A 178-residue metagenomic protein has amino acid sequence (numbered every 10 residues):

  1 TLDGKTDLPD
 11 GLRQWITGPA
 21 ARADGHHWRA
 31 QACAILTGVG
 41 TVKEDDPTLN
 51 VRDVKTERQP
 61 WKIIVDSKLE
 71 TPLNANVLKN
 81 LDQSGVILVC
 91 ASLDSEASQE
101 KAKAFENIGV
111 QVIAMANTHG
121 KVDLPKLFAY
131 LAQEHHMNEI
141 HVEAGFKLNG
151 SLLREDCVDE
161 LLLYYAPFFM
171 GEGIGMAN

Functional and structural regions predicted by a protein language model:
T1-N178: Enzymes that bind and transform nitrogen-containing heteroaromatic metabolites
